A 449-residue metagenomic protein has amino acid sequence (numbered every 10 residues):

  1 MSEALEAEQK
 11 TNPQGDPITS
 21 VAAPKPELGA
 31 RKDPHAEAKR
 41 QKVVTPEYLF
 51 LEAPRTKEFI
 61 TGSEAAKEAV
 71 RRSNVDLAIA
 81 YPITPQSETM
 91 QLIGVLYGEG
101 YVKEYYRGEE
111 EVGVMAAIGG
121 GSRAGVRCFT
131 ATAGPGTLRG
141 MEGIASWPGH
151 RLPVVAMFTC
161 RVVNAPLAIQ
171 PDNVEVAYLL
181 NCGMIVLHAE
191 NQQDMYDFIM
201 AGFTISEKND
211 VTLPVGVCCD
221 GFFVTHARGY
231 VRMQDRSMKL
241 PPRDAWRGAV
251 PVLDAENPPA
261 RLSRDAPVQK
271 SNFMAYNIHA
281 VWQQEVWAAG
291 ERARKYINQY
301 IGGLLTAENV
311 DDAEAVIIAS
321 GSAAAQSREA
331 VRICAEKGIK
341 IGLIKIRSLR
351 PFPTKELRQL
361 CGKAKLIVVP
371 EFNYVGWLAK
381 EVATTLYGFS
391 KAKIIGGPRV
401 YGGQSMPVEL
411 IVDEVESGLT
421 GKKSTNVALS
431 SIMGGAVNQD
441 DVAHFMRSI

Functional and structural regions predicted by a protein language model:
S2-E190, M200, D220, L410-V412 (+1 more regions): Thiamine diphosphate
D33, P214-A307: Conformationally flexible catalytic loops at phosphate/diphosphate-handling active centers
K42, N209-C218, Q299-E308, I341-G342 (+2 more regions): Flexible, glycine/charged-enriched surface loops at secondary-structure junctions
T61-A66, A293-A315, R328, R332: Glycine-/acidic-rich phosphate or pyrophosphate-binding loops and their flanking alpha/beta elements
R161-V162, C219-H226, G321-A323, Y374 (+1 more regions): Glycine-rich beta-alpha junction loops
L167-I169, V286-G303, A319-Q326, I346-P353: A general structural motif
R328-L360: Generic long, charged, amphipathic alpha-helical segments
P370-I449: Peripheral docking tails and interdomain loops at the edges of cofactor- or intermediate-handling domains
